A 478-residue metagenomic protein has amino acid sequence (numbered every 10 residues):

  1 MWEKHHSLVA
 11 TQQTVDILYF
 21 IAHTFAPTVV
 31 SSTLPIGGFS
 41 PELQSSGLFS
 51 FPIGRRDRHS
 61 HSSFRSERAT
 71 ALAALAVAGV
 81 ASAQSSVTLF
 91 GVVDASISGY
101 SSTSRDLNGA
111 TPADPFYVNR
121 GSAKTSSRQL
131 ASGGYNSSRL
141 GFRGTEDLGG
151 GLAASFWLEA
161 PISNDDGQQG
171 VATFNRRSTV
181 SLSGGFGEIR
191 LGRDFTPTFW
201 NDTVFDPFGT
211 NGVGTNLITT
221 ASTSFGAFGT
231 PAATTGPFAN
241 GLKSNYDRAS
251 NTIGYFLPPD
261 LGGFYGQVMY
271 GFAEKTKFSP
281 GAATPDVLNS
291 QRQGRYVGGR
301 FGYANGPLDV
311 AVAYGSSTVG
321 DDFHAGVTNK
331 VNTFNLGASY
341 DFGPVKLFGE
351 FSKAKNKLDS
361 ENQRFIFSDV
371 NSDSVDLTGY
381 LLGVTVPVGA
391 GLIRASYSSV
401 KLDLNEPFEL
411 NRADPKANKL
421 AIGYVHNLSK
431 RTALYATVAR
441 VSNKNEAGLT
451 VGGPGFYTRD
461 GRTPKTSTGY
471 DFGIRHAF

Functional and structural regions predicted by a protein language model:
A78-V80: N-terminal signal peptide c-region/cleavage motif recognized by signal peptidases
S85-G91, E146, G150-A154, G185-I189 (+10 more regions): Outer-envelope beta-barrel architecture signal
S85-G99, T125-A273, G302-G306, A439: Outer membrane beta-barrel
G91-G99, L158-A160, R193, V268-F272 (+6 more regions): Transmembrane beta-barrel strands of outer-membrane/channel proteins
I97-R105, I162-D166, P197-N201, E274-F278 (+7 more regions): Gram-negative outer-membrane beta-barrel proteins
K124, R128, G133-S138, T173-R176 (+7 more regions): Residues that define the transmembrane beta-barrel architecture of outer-membrane proteins
R292-G294, G298-N427: Detector for outer-membrane/organellar transmembrane beta-barrel domains, recognizing the amphipathic beta-strand
R462-F478: Outer-membrane beta-barrel "beta-signal"
